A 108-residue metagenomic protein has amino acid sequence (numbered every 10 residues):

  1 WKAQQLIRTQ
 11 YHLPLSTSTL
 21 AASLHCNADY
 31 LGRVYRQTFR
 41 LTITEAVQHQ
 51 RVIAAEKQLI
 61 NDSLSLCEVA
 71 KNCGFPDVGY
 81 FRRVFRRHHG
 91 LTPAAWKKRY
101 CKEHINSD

Functional and structural regions predicted by a protein language model:
W1-L6, A21-C26: Short intrinsically disordered, low-complexity coil segments enriched in acidic
Q4-Q5, T9, P14, S18 (+2 more regions): Terminal helix-turn-helix DNA-binding modules in bacterial transcription factors
T19, S23, L31, E68: Short acidic alpha-helix that forms the nucleotide-activated donor recognition element in Leloir-type transferases
S23, N72-C73, H88: Residues within the alpha-helical elements of helix-turn-helix
N27-A28, P76-D77: Short coil turns linking two alpha-helices in DNA-binding domains
L31, Y35, Y80-F81, F85: Short hydrophobic/aromatic patch on the recognition helix
